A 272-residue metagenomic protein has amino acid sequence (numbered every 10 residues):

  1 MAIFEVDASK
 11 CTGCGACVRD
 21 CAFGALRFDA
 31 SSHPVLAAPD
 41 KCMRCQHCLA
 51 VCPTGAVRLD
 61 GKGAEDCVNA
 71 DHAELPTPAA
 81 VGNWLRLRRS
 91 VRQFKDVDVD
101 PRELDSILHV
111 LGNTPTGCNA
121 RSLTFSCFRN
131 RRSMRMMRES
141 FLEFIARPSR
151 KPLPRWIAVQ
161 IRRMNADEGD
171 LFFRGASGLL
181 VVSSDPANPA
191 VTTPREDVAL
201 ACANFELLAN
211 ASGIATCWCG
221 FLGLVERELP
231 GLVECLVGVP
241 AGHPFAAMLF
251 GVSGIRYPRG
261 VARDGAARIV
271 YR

Functional and structural regions predicted by a protein language model:
I3, A16-H33, H47-A64: Iron-sulfur cluster-binding cysteine motifs and their immediate structural context in ferredoxin-like electron-transfer
A8-C14, V18, P39-C45, L49: Residues immediately within or flanking Cys/His clusters that coordinate Zn2+ in small zinc-binding modules
T12, I107, L111, G178-L180 (+2 more regions): Small-aliphatic-rich amphipathic alpha-helix that forms the alpha element of a beta-alpha
D40-R121: Flanking helices and flexible, charged tails adjoining ferredoxin-like Fe-S electron-transfer domains in multi-subunit
E74, G169, G238-R272: C-terminal helix-cap and adjacent tail motif
A120-R121, F173-S177, A211-S212: Short gly/pro-enriched beta-turn/loop segments at secondary-structure junctions
A120-R129, F221: Short loop-to-beta-strand entry elements in the cores of soluble alpha/beta enzymes
S126-V198: Glycine/small-residue-rich phosphate/adenosyl-binding loop
